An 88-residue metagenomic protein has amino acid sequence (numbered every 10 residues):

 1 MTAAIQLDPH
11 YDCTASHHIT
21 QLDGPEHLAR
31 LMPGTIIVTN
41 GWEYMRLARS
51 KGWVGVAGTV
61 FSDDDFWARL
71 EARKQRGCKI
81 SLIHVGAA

Functional and structural regions predicted by a protein language model:
M1-T2, C13, G55, L70 (+1 more regions): N-terminal cationic amphipathic segment used for targeting or macromolecule association
T2, T14, M32, Q75-C78: Compositionally biased, low-complexity intrinsically disordered regions
A4-R30: Mixed-charge, Lys/Arg-rich low-complexity intrinsically disordered regions
Q6, V38, S81-H84: Residues marking helix boundaries in flexible regions
H18, F61-A88: Intrinsically disordered, low-complexity, charged/polar segments
D23, H27-E43: Amphipathic alpha-helical oligomerization segments
T39-R69: Acidic, low-complexity, intrinsically disordered interaction modules
